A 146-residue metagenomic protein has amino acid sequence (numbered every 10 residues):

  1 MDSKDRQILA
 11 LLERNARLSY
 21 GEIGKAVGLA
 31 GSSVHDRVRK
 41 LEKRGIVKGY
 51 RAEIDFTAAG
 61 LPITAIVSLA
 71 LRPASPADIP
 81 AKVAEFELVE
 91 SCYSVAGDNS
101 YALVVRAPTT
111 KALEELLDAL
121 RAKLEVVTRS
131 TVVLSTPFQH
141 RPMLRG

Functional and structural regions predicted by a protein language model:
M1-G146: A compositional/biophysical signature of low hydrophobicity enriched in polar/charged and small residues
